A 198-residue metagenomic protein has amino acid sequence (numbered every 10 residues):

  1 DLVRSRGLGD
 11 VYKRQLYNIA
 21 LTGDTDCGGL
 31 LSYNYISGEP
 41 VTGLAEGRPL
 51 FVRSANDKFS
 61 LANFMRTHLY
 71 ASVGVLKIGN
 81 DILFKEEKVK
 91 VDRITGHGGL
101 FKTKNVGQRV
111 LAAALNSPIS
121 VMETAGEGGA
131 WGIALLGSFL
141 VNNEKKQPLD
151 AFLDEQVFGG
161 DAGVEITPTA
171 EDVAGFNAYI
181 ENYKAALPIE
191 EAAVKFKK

Functional and structural regions predicted by a protein language model:
D1-Y12: Single conserved hydrophobic/aromatic residue that forms the stacking wall/gate of nucleotide- or nucleobase-binding
S5, K102, N116-S117, L135-K146 (+1 more regions): Short, well-ordered loop/turn and helix-capping segments at boundaries between secondary-structure elements and domains
K13-D24, L153: Short, well-structured alpha-helical segments that form the helix of a local strand-helix-strand
T22-V121: Activation-segment/catalytic-loop signature of the eukaryotic protein kinase fold
G23-D24, T67, A71, V75 (+4 more regions): Change "in soluble alpha/beta enzymes" to "in soluble alpha/beta proteins
Y70, G74, A112, E123-V157: Glycine-rich phosphate-binding/hydrolytic loop that grips phosphoryl groups
G98-F101, E127-G128, N177: An alpha-helix initiation/capping motif
F139-K198: Cytochrome P450 heme-binding "Cys pocket" and the immediately downstream C-terminal segment
